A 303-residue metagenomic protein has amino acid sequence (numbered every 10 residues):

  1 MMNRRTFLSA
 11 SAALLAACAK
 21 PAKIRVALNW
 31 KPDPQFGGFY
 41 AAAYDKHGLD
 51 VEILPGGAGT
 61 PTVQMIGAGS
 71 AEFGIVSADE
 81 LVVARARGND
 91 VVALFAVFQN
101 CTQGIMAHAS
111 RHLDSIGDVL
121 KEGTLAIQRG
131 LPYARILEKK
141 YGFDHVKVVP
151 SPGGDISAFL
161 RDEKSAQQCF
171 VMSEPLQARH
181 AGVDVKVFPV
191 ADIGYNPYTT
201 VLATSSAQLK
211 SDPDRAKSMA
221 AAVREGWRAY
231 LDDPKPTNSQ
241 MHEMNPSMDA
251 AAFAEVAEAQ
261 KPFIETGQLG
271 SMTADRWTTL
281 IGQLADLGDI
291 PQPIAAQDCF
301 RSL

Functional and structural regions predicted by a protein language model:
M1-M2: Secretory targeting signals
T6-A19: N-terminal export signals
K20-A158, S165-M172: Short, glycine-/small- and polar/acidic-enriched structural segments that line small-molecule recognition paths
K46-H47, Y141-D144, G182, S247-M248 (+1 more regions): Short helix-capping segments at alpha-helix termini
E52, D192, A254-Q260, I294-L303: Short linear loop/turn motifs
D79-E80, G154-N245: Pocket-lining segment of extracytoplasmic ligand-binding domains
K210-L287: Secondary-structure end/capping motifs
W277-L303: Conserved C-terminal helix/tail region of periplasmic/extracytoplasmic solute-binding proteins
